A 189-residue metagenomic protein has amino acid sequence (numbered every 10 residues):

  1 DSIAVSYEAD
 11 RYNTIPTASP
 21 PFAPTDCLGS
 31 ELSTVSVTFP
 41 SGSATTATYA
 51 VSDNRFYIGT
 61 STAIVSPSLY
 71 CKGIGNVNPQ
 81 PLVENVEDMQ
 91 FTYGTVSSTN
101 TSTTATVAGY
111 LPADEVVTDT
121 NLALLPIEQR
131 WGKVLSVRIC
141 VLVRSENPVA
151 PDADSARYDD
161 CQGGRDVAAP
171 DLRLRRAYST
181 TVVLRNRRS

Functional and structural regions predicted by a protein language model:
D1-N78, E84: Extracytoplasmic beta-strand-rich oligomerization domains located immediately C-terminal to a leader/signal peptide
S2, A9-R11, A47-A50, T62-A63 (+1 more regions): Short linear sequence signals and composition-biased patches located at protein termini or domain-edge surfaces
